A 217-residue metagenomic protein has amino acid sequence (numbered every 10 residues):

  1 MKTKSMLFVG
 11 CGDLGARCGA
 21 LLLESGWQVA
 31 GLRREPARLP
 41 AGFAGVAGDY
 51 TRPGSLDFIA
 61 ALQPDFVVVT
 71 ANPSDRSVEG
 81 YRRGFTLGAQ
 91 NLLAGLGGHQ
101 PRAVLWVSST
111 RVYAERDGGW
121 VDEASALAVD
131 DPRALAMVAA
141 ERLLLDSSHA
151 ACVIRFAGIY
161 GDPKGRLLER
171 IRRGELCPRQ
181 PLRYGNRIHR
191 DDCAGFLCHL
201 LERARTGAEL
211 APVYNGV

Functional and structural regions predicted by a protein language model:
M6-G10: Conserved N-terminal Rossmann-fold NAD(P)-binding element of oxidoreductases
G15-A16: N-terminal Rossmann-fold NAD(P) dinucleotide-binding loop
A44-D65: Conserved Rossmann-fold cofactor-binding substructure of NAD(P)-dependent oxidoreductases
F66-L105, A139: NAD(P)-cofactor binding segment of oxidoreductase domains
N91-D130: Conserved Rossmann-fold NAD(P)-dependent oxidoreductase catalytic core, especially the SDR/UDP-sugar
D117-V153, R179: Catalytic helix-loop patch of NAD(P)-dependent Rossmann-fold dehydrogenases
R155-L168: Flexible, glycine-rich beta-alpha linker
L168-L176, R183-Y214: Alpha-helical substrate-binding/gating segment
